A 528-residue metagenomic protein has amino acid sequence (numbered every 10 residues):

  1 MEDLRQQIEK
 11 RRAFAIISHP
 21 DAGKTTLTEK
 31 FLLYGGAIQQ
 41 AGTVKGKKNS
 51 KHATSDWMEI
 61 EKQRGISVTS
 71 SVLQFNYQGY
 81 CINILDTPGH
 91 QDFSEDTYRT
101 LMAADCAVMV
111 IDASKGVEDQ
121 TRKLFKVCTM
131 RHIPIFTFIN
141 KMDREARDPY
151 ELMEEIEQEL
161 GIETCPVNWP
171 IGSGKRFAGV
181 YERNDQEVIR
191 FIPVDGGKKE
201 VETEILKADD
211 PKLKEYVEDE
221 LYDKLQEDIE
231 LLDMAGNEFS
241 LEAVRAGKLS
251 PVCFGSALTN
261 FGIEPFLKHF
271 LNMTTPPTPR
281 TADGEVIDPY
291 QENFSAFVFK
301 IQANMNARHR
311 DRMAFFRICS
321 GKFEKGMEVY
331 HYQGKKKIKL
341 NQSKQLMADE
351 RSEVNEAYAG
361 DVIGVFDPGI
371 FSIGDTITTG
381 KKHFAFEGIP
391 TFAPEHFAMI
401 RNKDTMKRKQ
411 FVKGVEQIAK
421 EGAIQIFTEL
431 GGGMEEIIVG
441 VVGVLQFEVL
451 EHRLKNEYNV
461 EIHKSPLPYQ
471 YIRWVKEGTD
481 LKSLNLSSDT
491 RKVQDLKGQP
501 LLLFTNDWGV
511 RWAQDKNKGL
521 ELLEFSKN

Functional and structural regions predicted by a protein language model:
M1-N528: Structural and coupling elements of P-loop NTPases
